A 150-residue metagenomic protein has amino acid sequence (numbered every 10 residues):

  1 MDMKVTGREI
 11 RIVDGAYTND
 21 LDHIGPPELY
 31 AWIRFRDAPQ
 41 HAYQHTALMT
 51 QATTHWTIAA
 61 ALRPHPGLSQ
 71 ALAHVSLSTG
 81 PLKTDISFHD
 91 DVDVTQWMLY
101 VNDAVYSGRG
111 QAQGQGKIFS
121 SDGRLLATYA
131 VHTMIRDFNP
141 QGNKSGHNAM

Functional and structural regions predicted by a protein language model:
M1-M150: Terminal targeting signals and extreme-terminal segments of soluble enzymes
